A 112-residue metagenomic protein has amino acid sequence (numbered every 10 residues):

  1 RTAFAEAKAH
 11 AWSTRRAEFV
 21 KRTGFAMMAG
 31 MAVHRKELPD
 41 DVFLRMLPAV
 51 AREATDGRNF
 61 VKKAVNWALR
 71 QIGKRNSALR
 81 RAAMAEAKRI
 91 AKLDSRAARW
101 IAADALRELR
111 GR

Functional and structural regions predicted by a protein language model:
R1-R112: Alpha-helical scaffold domains
